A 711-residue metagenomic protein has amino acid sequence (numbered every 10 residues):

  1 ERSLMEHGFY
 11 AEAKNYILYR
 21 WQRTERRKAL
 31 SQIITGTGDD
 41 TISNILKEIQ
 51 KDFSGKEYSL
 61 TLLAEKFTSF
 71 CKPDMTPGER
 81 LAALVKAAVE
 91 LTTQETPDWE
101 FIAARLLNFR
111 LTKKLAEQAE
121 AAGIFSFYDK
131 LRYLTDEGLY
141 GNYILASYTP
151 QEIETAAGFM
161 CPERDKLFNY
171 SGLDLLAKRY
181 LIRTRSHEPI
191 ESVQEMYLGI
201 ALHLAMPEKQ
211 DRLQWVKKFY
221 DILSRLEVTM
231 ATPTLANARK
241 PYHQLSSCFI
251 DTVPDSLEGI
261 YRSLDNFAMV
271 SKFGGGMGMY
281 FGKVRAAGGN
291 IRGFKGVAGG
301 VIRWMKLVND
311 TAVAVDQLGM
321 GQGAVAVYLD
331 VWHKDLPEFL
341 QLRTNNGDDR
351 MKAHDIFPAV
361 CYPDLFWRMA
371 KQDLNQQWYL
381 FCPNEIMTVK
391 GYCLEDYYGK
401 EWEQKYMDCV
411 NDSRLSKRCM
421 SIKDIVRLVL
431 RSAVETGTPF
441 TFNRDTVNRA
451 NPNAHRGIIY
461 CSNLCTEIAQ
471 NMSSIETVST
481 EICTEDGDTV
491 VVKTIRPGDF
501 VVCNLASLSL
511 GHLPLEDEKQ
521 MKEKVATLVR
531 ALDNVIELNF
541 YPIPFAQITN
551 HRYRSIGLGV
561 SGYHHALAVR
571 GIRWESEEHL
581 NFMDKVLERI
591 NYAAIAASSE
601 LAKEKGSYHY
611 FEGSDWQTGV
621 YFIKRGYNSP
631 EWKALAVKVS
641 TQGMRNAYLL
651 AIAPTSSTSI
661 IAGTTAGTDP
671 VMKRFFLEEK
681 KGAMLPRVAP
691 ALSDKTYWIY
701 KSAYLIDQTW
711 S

Functional and structural regions predicted by a protein language model:
E1-S711: Long, C-terminal-biased catalytic regions of enzyme "large/alpha" subunits
